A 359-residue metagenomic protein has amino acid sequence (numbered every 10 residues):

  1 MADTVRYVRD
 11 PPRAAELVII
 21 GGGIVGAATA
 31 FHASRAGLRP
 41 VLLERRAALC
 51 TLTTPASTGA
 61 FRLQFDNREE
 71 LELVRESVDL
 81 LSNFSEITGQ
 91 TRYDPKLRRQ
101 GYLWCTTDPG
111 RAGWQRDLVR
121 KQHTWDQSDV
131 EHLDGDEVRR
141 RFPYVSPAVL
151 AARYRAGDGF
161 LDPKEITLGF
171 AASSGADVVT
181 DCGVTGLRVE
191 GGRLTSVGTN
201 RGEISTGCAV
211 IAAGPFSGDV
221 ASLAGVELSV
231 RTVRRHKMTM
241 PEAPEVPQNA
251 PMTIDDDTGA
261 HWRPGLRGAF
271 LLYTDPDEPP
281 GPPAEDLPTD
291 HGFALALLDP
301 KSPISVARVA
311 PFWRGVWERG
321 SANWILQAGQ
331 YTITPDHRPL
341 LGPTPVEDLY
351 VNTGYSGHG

Functional and structural regions predicted by a protein language model:
M1-L17, R35-A36: Extreme N-terminal leader/targeting segments of oxidoreductases
S34-T54: Glycine-rich FAD pyrophosphate-binding loop
C50, R201-N249: Central helical "cap/lid" subdomain
T58-R141, G259-H261: Dinucleotide-binding Rossmann-like beta1-alpha1 core, especially the glycine-rich loop that anchors the ADP
A60, D66, D158-P163, D257 (+2 more regions): Glycine-rich phosphate/pyrophosphate-binding beta-alpha loops
E72-R75, W104-W114, R153-A172, V179 (+1 more regions): Short beta-strand to alpha-helix junction loop
R153-G207: Helical element adjacent to the flavin cofactor pocket in flavoenzyme catalytic cores
E242-T353: Active-site lid/adjacent beta-loop-alpha segment flanking the redox-cofactor pocket in flavoenzymes
